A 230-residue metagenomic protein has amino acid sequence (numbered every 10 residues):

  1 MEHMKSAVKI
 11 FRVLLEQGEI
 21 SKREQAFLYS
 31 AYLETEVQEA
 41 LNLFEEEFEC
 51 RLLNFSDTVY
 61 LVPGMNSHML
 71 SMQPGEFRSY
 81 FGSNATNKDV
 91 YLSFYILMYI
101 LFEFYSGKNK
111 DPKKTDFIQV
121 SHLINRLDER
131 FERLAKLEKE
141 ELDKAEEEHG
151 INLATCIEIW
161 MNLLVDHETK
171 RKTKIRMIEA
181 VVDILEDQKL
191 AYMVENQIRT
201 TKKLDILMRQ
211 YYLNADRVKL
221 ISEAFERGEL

Functional and structural regions predicted by a protein language model:
M1-S106: Eukaryotic partner-binding/assembly regions in large regulatory complexes
S21-L28, K113-L127, A135-E140, E147-D166: Short acidic, hydrophobic short linear motifs in intrinsically disordered regions
L33-A40, K170-D187: Short amphipathic alpha-helical interaction segments
E45-F55, V182-Q197: A short, conserved structural fragment
V59-V62, Q197-K203: Minor-groove-contacting beta-hairpin "wing" of winged helix-turn-helix DNA-binding domains
K88-R126, D143: Positively charged, polyanion-binding regions of nucleic-acid-associated proteins
V120-R130, M208-L213: Eukaryote-specific, cytoplasm-facing alpha-helical/coiled-coil scaffolding segments in long proteins
L163-D166, D187, D205-L230: Short, amphipathic alpha-helical interaction segments positioned at domain boundaries
